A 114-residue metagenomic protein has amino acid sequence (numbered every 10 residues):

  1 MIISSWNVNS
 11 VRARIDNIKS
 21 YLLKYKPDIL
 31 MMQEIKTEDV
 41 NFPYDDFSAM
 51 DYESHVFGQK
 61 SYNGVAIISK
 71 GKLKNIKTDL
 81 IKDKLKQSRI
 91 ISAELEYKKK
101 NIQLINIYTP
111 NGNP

Functional and structural regions predicted by a protein language model:
M1-E53, Y62-V65: N-terminal, active-site-proximal structural segment of metallo-dependent hydrolase catalytic domains
I35-E38, F42-G112: Structured beta-strand-rich core segments of catalytic domains in phosphoester-bond hydrolases
